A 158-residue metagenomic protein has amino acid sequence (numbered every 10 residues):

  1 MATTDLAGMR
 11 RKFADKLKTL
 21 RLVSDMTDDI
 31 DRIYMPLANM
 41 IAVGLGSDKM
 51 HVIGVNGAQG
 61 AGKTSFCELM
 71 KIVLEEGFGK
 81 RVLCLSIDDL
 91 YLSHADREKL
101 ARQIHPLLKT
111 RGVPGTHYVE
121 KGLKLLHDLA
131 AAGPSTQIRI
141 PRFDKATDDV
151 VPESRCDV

Functional and structural regions predicted by a protein language model:
M1-R32: Charged, amphipathic alpha-helical linker segments immediately N-terminal to NTP-binding catalytic cores
K18-D29, L83-S86, L90-A146: Conserved nucleotide-sensing/catalytic segment adjacent to the nucleotide-binding pocket in NTP-handling enzymes
Y34-G46: Pre-Walker A adenine-sensing motif
V52-G57: Short hydrophobic/aromatic beta-strand immediately N-terminal to the Walker A/P-loop
G60: Walker A (P-loop) phosphate-binding loop of P-loop NTPases
T64: Walker A/P-loop
L69: Active-site signature of alpha/beta-hydrolase-fold catalytic machinery across serine- and Asp/Cys-nucleophile hydrolases
I72-L83: Post-Walker A helix-loop "phosphate-sensing" segment adjacent to the P-loop in P-loop NTPases
